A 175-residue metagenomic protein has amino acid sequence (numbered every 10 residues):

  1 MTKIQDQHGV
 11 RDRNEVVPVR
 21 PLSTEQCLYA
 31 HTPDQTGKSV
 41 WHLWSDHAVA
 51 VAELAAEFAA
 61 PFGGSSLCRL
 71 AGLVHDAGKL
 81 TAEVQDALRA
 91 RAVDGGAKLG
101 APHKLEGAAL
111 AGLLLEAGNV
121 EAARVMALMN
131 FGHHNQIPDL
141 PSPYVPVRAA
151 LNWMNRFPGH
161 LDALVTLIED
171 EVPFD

Functional and structural regions predicted by a protein language model:
T2-D175: Accessory nucleic-acid engagement/destabilization modules that flank
